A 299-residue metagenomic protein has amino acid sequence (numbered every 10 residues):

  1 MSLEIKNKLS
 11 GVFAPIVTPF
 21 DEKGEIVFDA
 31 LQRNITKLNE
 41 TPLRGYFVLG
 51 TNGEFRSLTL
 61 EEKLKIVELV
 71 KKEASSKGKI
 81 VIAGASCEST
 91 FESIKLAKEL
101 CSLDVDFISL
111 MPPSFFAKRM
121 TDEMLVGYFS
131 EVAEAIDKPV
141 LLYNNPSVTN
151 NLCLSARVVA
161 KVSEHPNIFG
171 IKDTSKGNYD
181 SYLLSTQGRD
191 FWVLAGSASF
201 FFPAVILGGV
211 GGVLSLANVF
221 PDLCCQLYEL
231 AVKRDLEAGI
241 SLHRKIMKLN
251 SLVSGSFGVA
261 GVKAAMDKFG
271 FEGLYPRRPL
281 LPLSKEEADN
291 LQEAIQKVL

Functional and structural regions predicted by a protein language model:
S2-C153: Active-site beta->alpha loop and helix N-cap motifs at the rims of alpha/beta catalytic domains
K8-V17, T41-L43, I206-G209, L216 (+1 more regions): C-terminal alpha-helical cap/extension of soluble enzyme domains
I16, D29, F55-L58, S89 (+5 more regions): Basic, gly/Ser/Thr/Pro-rich low-complexity segments located predominantly at protein N termini
I26, R33, E61, K65 (+8 more regions): Conserved active-site and cofactor/substrate-binding residues in soluble primary-metabolism enzymes
T41, K65, L69-E73, E99 (+9 more regions): Alpha-helical structural signal in soluble globular domains
A133-A135, P146-S254: Catalytic alpha/beta core domains of metabolic enzymes, predominantly
